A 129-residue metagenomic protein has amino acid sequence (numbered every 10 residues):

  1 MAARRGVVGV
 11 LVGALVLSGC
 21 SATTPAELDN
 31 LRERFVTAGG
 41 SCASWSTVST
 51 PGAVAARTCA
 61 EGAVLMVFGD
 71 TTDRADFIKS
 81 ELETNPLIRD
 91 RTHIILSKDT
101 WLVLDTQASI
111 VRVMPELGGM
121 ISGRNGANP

Functional and structural regions predicted by a protein language model:
M1, E27-N30: A diffuse structural propensity rather than consistent per-protein peaks
M1-V10: Bacterial N-terminal signal peptides that target proteins for export
V16-G19: C-terminal motif of bacterial Sec signal peptides marking the signal peptidase cleavage site
S21-T23: Bacterial signal peptide processing site
P25-A26, A108: Soluble non-cytosolic domains of exported or imported proteins
D29-D90: Short, solvent-exposed recognition patches
G62, G69-P129: Extracytosolic low-complexity repeat regions of secreted or lipid-anchored proteins
